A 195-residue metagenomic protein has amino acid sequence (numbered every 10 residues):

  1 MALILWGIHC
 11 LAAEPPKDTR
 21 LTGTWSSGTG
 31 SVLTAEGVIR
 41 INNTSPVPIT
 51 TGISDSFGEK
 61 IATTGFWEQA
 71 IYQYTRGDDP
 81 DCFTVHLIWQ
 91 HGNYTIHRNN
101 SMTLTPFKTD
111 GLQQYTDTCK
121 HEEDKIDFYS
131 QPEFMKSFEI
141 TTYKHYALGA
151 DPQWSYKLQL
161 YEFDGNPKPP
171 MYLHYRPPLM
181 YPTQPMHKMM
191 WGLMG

Functional and structural regions predicted by a protein language model:
M1-I4: Classical eukaryotic N-terminal signal peptides for Sec-dependent ER targeting/secretion, especially the positively
W6-W89, H97, T103-G195: Lipid interaction determinants
